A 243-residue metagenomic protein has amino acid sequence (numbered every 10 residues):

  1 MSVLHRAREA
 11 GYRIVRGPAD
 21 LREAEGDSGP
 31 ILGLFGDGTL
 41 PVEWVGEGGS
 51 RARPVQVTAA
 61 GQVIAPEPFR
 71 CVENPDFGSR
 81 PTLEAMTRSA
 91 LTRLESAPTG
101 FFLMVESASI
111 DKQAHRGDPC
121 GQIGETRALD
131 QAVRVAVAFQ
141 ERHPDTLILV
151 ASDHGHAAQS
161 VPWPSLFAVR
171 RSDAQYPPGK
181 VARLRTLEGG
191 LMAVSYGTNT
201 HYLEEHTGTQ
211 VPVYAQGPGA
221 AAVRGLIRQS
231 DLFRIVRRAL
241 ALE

Functional and structural regions predicted by a protein language model:
M1-E243: A post-motif C-terminal structural segment
